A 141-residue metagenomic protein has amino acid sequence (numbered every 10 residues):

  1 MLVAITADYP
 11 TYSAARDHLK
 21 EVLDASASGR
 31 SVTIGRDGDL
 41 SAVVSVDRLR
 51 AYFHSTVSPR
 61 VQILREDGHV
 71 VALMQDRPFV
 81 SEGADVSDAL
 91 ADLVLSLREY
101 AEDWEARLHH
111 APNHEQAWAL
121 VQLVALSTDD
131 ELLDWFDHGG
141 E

Functional and structural regions predicted by a protein language model:
M1-I5: Intrinsically disordered, low-complexity and often Lys/Arg-enriched segments
T6-A15, Y52, R60-E66: Short, positively charged
D8, Q75-V86: A short, exposed loop/beta-hairpin motif centered on an aromatic-Gly-Thr core
Y9-A27: The conserved cystathionine-beta-synthase
R16, S87-L90: Generic structural signal for individual residues within well-ordered alpha-helical segments across diverse proteins
E21-R60, A91-E141: Short, charged, surface-exposed hinge/linker loops at domain edges that act as mobile lids or interdomain connectors
V57-D76: Short aromatic-glycine-(Arg/Gly/Cys) micro-motifs in beta-strand/loop hairpins
